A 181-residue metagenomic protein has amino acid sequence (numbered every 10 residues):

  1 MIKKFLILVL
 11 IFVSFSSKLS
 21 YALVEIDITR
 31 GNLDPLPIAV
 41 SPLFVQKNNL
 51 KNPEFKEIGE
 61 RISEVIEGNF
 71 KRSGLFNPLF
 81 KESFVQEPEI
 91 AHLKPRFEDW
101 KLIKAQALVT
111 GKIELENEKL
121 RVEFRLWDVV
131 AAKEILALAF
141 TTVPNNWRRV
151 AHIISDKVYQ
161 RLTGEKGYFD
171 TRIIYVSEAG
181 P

Functional and structural regions predicted by a protein language model:
M1-I2: N-terminal secretory signal peptides that target proteins for export/translocation
F5-V13: Sec-dependent N-terminal signal peptides
K18-A22: Sec/Tat signal peptide C-region and signal peptidase I cleavage site
V24-I28, A91-K157: Amphipathic beta-strand/beta-sheet edge segments enriched in Tyr/Trp
D27-R96, V109-L115: Short beta-strand->alpha-helix linker/helix-N-cap micro-motif that forms a surface specificity/interaction loop
T110, I173-S177: Residue position within the beta-strands of beta-propeller blades
H152-D170: Structural signature of eukaryotic scaffold interfaces centered on beta-propeller domains
K166, E178-P181: A flexible loop/linker signature enriched in serine peptidases of the S9 family
